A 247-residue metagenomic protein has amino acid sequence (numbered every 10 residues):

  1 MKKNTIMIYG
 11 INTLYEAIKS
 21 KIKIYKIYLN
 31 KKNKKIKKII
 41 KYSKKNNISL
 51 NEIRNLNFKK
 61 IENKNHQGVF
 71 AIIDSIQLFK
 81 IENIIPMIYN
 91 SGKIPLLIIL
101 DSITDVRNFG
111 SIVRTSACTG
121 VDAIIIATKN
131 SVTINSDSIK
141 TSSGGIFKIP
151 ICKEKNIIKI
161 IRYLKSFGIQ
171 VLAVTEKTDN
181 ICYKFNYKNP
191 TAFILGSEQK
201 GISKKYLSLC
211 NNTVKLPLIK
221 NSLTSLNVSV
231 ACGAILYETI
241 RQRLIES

Functional and structural regions predicted by a protein language model:
M1-M87: N-terminal positively charged helical leader segments and presequences
Y15, S20-K21, K140-G144, L207-S247: Structured adenosyl-cofactor binding patch, chiefly the S-adenosyl-L-methionine
K32, N55-N57, K129-S131, E198-K200 (+1 more regions): Short, acidic/turn-prone active-site loops that include or flank metal/cofactor- and phosphate-binding residues
K35-I36, S131-D137, K200-Y206: Short, glycine/polar-rich helix-capping loops at beta-to-alpha or helix-loop-helix junctions that flank or form
I48, P86-N180: RNA substrate-binding interface of SAM-dependent RNA methyltransferases
I61-D74, S142-E154, K188-G196: Short basic, glycine-rich beta-strand/loop surfaces that mediate nucleic-acid
L172-N227: Active-site/ligand-binding-proximal alpha/beta "capping" segment
